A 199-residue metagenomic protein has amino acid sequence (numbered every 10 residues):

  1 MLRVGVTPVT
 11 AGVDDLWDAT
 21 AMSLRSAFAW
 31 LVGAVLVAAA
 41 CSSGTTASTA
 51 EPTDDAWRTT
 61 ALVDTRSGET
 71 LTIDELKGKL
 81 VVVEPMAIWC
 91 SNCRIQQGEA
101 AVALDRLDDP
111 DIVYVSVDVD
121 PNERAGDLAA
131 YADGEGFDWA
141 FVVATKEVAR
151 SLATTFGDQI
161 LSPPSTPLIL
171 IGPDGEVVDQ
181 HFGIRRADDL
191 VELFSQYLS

Functional and structural regions predicted by a protein language model:
V6-A21: Short, Lys/Arg-enriched N-terminal segments with co-localized hydrophobic residues within the first ~10-30 amino acids
T20-L31: Bacterial N-terminal signal peptides that target proteins for export
A38-A40: C-terminal motif of bacterial Sec signal peptides marking the signal peptidase cleavage site
G44-I73: N-terminal "domain-start" segment that seeds a small globular fold
D74-R94: Short active-site neighborhood of thiol/selenol oxidoreductases, capturing the structured segment around
R94-G136, E147-T154: Structural microenvironment flanking redox-active thiols in thiol-disulfide oxidoreductases
D118-D120, V143, H181: Residue-level recognition of beta-strand->loop/alpha-helix junctions
F137, K146-S195: Thiol/disulfide oxidoreductase modules built on the thioredoxin-like
